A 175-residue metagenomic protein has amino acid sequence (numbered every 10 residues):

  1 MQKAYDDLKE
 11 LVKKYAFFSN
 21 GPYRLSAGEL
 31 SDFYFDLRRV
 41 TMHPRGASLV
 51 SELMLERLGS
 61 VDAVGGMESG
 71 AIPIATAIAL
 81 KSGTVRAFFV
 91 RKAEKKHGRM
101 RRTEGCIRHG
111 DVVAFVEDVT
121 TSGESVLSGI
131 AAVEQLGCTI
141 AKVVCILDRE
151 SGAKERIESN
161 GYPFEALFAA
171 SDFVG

Functional and structural regions predicted by a protein language model:
M1-G59: Active-site-facing substrate-recognition patch
Q2-L11, A131-G175: PRPP-dependent phosphoribosyltransferase catalytic core
A27, G105-H109, Q135-L136, R156-I157: Solvent-exposed alpha-helices and their adjacent loops that cap or buttress functional pockets in soluble metabolic
G28, V64, A87: Conserved hydrophobic/aromatic pocket- or pore-lining residues that grip, position, or stack substrates in active sites
E52-D62, I130, E134-L136: Phosphate/pyrophosphate-binding loops at sites that engage ATP/ADP/AMP, CoA/4′-phosphopantetheine, polyphosphate
V61-D62, V85, D111, C138 (+1 more regions): A structural micro-motif
V61-E68, K142-C145: Short glycine-rich phosphate-binding loop at a beta-alpha junction
S69, I74-A114, T121-L127: Short, glycine/charge-rich flexible loops or terminal/linker lids adjacent to PRPP-binding catalytic cores
